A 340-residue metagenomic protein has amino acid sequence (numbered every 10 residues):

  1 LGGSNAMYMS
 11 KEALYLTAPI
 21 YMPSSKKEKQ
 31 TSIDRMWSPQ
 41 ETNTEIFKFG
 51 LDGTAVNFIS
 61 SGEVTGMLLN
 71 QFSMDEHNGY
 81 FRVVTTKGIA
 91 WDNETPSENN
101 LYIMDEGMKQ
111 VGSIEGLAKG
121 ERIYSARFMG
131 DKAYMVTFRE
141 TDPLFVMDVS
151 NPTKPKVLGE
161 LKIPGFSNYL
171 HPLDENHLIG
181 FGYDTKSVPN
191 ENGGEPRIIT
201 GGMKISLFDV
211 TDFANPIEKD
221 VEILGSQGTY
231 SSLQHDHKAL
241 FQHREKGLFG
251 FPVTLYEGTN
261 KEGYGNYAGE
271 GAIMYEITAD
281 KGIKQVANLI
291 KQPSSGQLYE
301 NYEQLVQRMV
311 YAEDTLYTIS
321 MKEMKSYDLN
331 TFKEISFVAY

Functional and structural regions predicted by a protein language model:
L1-Y340: Feature marking well-ordered beta-strand scaffolds used for ligand recognition
